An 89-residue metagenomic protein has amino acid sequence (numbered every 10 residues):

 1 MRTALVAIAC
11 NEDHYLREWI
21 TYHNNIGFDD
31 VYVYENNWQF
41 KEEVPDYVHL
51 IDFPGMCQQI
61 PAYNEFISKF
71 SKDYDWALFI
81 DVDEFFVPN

Functional and structural regions predicted by a protein language model:
M1-N24: N-proximal low-complexity "stem/linker" segments adjacent to membrane-targeting elements
A4-V6, V31-Y32, H49: A structural signal for isolated positions on well-ordered beta-strands in alpha/beta enzyme cores
E12-Y15, Q58, N89: Short, glycine/acidic-rich beta->alpha junctions
E18, N25, E65-K69: Residue-level signal for well-ordered alpha-helical scaffold segments within enzymatic catalytic domains
N36-F79, V87: Active-site-proximal specificity loops/subdomain of glycosyltransferases
